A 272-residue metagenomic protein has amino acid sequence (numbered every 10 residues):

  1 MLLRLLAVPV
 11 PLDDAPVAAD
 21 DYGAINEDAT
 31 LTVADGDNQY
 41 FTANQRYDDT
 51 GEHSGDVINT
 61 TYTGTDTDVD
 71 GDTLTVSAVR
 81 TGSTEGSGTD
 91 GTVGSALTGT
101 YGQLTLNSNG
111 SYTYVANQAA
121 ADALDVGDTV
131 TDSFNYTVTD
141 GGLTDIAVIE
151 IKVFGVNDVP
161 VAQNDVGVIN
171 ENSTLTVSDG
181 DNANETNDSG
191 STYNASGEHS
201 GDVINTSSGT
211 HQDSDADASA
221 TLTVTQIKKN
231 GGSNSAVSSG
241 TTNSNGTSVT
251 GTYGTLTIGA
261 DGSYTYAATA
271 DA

Functional and structural regions predicted by a protein language model:
L5-A272: Acidic/polar, solvent-exposed loop/turn segments
